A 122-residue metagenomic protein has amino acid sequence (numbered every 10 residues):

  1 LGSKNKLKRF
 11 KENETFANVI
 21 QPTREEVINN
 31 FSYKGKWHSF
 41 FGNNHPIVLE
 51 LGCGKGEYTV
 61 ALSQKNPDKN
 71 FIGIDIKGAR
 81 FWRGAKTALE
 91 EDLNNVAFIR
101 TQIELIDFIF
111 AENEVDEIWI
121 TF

Functional and structural regions predicted by a protein language model:
L1-L49, E57-Q64: S-adenosyl-L-methionine
L51, I74: Conserved beta-strand/loop positions that form the S-adenosyl-L-methionine
G54: Conserved glycine-rich SAM-binding loop
K69-I72: Short beta-strand element of Class I
K77: Conserved SAM/SAH-binding beta-strand->alpha-helix loop
R80: Conserved short alpha-helix immediately C-terminal to the canonical SAM/SAH-binding motif I of Rossmann-like
A85-N113: S-adenosyl-L-methionine
E114-F122: Short SAM/SAH-binding signature in class I
